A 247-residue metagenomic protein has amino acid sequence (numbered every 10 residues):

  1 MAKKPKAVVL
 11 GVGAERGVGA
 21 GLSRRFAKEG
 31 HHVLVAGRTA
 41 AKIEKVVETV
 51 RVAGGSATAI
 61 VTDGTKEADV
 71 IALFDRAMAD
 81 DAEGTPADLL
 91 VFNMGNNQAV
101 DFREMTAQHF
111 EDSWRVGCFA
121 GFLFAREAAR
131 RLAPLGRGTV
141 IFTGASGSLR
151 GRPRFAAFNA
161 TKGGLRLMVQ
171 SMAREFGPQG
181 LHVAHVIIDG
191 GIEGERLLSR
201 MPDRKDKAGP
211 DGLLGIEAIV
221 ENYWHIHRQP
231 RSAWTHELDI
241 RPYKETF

Functional and structural regions predicted by a protein language model:
A2-L34: Canonical Rossmann dinucleotide-binding motif of NAD(H)/NADP(H)-dependent dehydrogenases/reductases, specifically
K3-P5, G55-S56, E83-D88, D101 (+2 more regions): Active-site loop of short-chain dehydrogenase/reductase
G11-G13, G17, T139-G164, V169-Q170 (+2 more regions): Catalytic loop of short-chain dehydrogenase/reductase
A41, V61-L73, A107: The beta1-alpha1 cofactor-binding region of Rossmann-like NAD(H)/NADP(H)-dependent oxidoreductases
D101-F102, H109-W114: Substrate-binding pocket helix/loop in short-chain dehydrogenase/reductase
A125-R126, Q170: A short, exposed helix-loop element centered on a Lys and neighboring polar residues
P178-G190, D203-F247: C-terminal helical subdomain
